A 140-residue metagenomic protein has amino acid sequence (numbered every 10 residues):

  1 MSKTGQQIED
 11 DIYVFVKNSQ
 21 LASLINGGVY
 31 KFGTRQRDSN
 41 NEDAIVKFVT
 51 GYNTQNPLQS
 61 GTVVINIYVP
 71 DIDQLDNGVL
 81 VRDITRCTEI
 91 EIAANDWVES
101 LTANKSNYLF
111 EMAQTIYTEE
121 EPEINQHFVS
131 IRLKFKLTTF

Functional and structural regions predicted by a protein language model:
M1-N26, F48-F140: Charged, amphipathic alpha-helical segments and their flanking helix caps
E9, K31-F32, R37, I65: Intrinsically disordered, low-complexity, compositionally biased regions/tails
G28-R35, N41-D43, R86: N-terminal, polar/charged subdomain of small-to-medium soluble alpha/beta proteins
R35-N40, N53-P57: Short secondary-structure boundary/capping segments within folded domains
